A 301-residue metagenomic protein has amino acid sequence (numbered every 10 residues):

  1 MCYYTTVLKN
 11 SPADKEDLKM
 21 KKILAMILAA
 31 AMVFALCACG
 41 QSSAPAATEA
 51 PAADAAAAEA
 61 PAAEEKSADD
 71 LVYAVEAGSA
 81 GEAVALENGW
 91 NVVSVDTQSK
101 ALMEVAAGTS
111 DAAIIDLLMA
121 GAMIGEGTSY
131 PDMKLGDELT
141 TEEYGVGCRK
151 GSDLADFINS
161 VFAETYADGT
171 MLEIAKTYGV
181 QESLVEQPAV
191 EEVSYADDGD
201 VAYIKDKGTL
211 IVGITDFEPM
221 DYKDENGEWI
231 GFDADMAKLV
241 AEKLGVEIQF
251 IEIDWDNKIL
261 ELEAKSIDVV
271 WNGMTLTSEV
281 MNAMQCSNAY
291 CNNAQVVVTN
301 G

Functional and structural regions predicted by a protein language model:
M1-K19: Short, Lys/Arg-enriched N-terminal segments with co-localized hydrophobic residues within the first ~10-30 amino acids
T6, S11, E65, V75 (+7 more regions): Extracytoplasmic small-molecule ligand-binding "clamshell" domains of the periplasmic binding protein/Venus flytrap
C37-T48: Bacterial lipoprotein signal-peptidase II cleavage site
A46-E49, D54-E65, E182-K207: Bacterial Sec-exported substrate-binding components of ABC uptake systems
E64-A68, M119-T141, K238, E242 (+1 more regions): Acidic, polar ligand-binding/catalytic clefts
T141-V161, V296-G301: A bilobed periplasmic-binding-protein/Venus flytrap-type ligand-binding module shared by bacterial periplasmic
F157-E182: Periplasmic-binding protein-like
